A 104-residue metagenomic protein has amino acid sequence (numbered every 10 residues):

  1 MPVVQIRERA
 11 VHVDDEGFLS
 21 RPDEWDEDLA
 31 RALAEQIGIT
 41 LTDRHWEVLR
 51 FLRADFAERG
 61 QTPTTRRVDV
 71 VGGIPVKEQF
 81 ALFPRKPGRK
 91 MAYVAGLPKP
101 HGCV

Functional and structural regions predicted by a protein language model:
V4-E35: N-terminal first-folded block
V13, T65-V104: Helix-rich interaction surfaces within compact, conserved domain-sized segments that mediate assembly or partner
F18-D23, A54-F56, R66, E78-F80: A short, ordered amphipathic alpha-helix with a cationic face
P22, T40, F83: Catalytic cores of large soluble enzymes that bind and process phosphate-bearing ligands
D26, R44-E47, L52, T64 (+3 more regions): Amphipathic alpha-helical interface surfaces
A30, A34-R53, E58, T65 (+1 more regions): Metallocofactor- and cofactor-centric catalytic cores in central/energy metabolism, strongly enriched
F56-G60, K99-G102: Short helix-capping/linker segments at secondary-structure and domain boundaries
